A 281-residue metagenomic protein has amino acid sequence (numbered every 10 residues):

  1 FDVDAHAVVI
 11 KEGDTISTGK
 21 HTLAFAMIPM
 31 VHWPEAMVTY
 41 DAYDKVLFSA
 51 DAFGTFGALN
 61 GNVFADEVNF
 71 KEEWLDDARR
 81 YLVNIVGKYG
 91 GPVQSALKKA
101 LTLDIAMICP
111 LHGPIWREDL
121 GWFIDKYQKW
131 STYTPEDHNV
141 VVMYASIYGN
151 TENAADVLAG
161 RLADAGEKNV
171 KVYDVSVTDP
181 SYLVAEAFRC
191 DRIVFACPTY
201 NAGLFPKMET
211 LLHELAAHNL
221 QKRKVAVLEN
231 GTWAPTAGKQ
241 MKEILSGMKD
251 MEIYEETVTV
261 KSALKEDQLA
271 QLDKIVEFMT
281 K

Functional and structural regions predicted by a protein language model:
D2-E67: Catalytic core of the metallo-beta-lactamase
H6, P29, I124-D125, V172-T178: Short gly/ser/thr-rich secondary-structure transition/capping motifs
L23, V46, V140-V142, V225: Conserved hydrophobic helix-helix packing surfaces used for dimerization/oligomerization
H32, A52-G87, S131-E136: Active-site-proximal loop/helix segment associated with metal-binding centers of metalloenzymes
S49, L111, M143-A145, L228: Short hydrophobic segments within beta-strands
L59, F70-I108, H112-I115, V157-Y173 (+1 more regions): FMN-binding flavodoxin-like domain, especially the glycine-rich phosphate-binding loop
C109-E136, T210: Short N-terminal or domain-adjacent regulatory/targeting segments
M143-A165: Short, charged N-terminal beta->alpha structural module
